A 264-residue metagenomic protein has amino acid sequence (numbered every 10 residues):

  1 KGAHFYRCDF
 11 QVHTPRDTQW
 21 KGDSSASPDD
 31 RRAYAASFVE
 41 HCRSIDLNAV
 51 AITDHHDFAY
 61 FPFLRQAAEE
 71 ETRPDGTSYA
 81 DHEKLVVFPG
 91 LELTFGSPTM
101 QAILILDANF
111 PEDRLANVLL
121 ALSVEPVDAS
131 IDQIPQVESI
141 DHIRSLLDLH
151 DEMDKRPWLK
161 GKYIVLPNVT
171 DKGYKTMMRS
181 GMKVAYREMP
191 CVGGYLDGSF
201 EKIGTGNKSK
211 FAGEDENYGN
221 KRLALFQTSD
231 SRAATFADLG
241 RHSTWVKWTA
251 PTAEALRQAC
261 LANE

Functional and structural regions predicted by a protein language model:
K1-L47, A59-D113, A121, D171-E264: Charged catalytic cores and adjacent phosphate/nucleic-acid-binding surfaces used for phosphate/nucleic-acid chemistry
F10, P62, P126, K155-P157: A broad, low-specificity signal for short, low-complexity segments enriched in glycine/proline and polar/charged
W20-G22, H56, P126-D141: Divalent metal-binding segments
N48-T53: Short catalytic-loop micro-motif centered on adjacent basic/acidic residues
D113-D132: Compact, glycine/acidic-enriched structural inserts
I131-A185, V192: Hydrophobic, aromatic-enriched interface-forming segments
